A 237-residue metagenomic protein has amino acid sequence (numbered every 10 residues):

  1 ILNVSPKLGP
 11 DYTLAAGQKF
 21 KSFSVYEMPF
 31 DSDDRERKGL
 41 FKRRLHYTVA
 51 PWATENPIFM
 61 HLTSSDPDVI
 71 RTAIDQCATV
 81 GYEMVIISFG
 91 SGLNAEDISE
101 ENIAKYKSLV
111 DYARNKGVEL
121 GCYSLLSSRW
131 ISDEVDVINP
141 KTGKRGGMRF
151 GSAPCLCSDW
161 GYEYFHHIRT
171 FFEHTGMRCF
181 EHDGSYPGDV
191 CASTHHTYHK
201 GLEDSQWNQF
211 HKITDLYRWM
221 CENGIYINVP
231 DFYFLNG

Functional and structural regions predicted by a protein language model:
I1-D136, Y162: Conserved structural scaffold segments of CAZyme catalytic domains across common CAZy folds
A104-K105, V137, G143-G237: Active-site neighborhood of glycoside hydrolase catalytic domains
